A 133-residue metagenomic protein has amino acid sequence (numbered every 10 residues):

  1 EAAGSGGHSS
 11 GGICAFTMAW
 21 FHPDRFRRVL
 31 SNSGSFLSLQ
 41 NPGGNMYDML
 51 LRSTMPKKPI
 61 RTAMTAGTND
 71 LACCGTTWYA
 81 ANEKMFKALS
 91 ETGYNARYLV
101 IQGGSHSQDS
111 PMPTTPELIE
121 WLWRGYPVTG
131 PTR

Functional and structural regions predicted by a protein language model:
E1-R133: Non-catalytic cap/lid and distal C-terminal segments of serine-dependent acyl enzymes
